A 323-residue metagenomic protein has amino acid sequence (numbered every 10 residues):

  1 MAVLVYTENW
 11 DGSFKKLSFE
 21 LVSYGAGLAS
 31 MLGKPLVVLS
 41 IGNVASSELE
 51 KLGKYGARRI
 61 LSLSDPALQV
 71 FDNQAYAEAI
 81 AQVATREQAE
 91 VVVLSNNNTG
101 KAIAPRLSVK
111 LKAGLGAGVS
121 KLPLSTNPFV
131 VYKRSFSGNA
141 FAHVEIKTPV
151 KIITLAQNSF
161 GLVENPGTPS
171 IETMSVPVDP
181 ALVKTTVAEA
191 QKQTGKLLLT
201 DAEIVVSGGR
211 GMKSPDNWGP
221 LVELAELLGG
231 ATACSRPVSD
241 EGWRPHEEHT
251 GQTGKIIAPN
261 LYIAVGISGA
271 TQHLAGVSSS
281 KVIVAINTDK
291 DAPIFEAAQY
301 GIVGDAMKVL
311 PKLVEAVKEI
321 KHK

Functional and structural regions predicted by a protein language model:
M1-K323: N-terminal glycine-rich FAD/FM-binding segment characteristic of electron-transfer flavoproteins
